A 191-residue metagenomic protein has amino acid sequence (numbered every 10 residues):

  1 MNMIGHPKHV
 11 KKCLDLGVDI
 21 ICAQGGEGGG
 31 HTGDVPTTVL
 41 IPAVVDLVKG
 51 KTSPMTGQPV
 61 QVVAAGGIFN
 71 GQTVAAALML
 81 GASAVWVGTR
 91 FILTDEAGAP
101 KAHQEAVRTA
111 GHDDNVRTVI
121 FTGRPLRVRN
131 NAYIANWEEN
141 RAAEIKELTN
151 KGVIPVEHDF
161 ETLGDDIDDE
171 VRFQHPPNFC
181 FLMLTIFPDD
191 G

Functional and structural regions predicted by a protein language model:
M1, E27-G33: Flexible, glycine/proline-enriched loop segments at strand-loop-helix junctions that form or flank small-ligand binding
M1-G5, I68: Active-site glycine- and acidic-residue-rich loops that bind and position anionic ligands or nucleotide-like cofactors
G5-H6, G26-G28, R90: Short, ordered loop/turn segments at secondary-structure junctions
K8-H9, T73: Short acidic active-site motifs
V10-I20: A structural preference for short, pocket-lining loop segments at secondary-structure junctions
D15, H31-V63, F69-G191: Conserved active-site-proximal phosphate/metal-binding subdomains
C22-E27, Q58-V60: Glycine/charged-rich beta-loop-alpha catalytic/anionic-binding loops adjacent to active sites
